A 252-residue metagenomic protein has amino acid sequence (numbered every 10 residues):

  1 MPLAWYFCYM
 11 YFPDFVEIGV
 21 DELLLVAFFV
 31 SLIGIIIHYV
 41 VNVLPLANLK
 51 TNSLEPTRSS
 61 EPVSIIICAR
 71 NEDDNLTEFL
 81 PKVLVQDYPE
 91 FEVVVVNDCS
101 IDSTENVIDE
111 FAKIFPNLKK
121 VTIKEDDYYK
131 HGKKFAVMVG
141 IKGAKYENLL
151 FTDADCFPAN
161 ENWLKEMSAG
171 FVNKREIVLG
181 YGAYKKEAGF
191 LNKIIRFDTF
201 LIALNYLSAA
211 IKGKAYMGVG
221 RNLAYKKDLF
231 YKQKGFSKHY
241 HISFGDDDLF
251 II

Functional and structural regions predicted by a protein language model:
M1-R58, K193: N-terminal membrane-anchoring/stem segments of glycan-assembly enzymes
P45, P116-G132, A136, G140-K142 (+2 more regions): Long helical/loop segments within the catalytic core of UDP-sugar-dependent glycosyltransferases, especially the large
L46-N52, E72-V85: Short, well-formed alpha-helical segments that are part of the catalytic scaffolds of diverse glycosyltransferases
E61-S64, E92: Cell-envelope/extracellular polymer assembly enzymes that use nucleotide-activated donors
L80-D126: Acidic donor-binding segment of Leloir-type glycosyltransferases
S103, D153-A169: Acidic donor-binding/catalytic loop of UDP-sugar-dependent glycosyltransferases, especially processive GT2
L149: Short aromatic/hydrophobic "clamp" motif used to bind/position activated sugar donors
S243-L249: Acidic donor-binding loop at a coil-to-helix junction in glycosyltransferase catalytic cores that engages
